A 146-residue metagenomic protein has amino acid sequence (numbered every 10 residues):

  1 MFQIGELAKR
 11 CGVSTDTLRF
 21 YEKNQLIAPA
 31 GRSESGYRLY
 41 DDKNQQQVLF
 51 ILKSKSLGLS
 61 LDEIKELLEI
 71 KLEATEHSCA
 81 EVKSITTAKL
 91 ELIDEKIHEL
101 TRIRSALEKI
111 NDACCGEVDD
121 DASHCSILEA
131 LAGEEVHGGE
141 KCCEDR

Functional and structural regions predicted by a protein language model:
M1-K71: Basic helix-turn-helix/winged-helix DNA-binding cores and closely related short helical interaction motifs
T75-R146: C-terminal regulatory/oligomerization modules of transcriptional regulators
